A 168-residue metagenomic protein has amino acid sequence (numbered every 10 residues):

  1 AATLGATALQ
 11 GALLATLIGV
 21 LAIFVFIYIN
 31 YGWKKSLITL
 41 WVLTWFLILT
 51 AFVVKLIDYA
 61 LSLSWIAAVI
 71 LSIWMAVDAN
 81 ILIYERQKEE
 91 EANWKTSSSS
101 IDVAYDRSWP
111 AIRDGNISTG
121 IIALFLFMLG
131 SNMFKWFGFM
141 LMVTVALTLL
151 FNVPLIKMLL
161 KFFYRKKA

Functional and structural regions predicted by a protein language model:
A1-A2, L14, K35, D78 (+2 more regions): Short beta-strands and strand-coil junctions in structured, solvent-facing domains, enriched
L4, I23, V53, I81 (+2 more regions): Residue-level signature of catalytic and energy-coupling elements of molecular machines, predominantly ATP/GTP-dependent
A6-S62, M128-N132: Interfacial segments of transmembrane alpha-helices in multi-pass membrane proteins
G11, A15, G19, I23 (+11 more regions): Small-residue faces within membrane-embedded alpha-helices
S36-D58, A68-A76, F137-N152: Small-residue-enriched core segments of transmembrane alpha-helices in multipass membrane transport and channel
S36-I38, A60-I66, I70-L71, V77 (+2 more regions): Juxtamembrane helix-loop transition segments at the membrane interface in multi-pass membrane proteins
F52, E89-A168: Hydrophobic alpha-helical transmembrane segments of membrane transport and translocation systems, primarily multi-pass
